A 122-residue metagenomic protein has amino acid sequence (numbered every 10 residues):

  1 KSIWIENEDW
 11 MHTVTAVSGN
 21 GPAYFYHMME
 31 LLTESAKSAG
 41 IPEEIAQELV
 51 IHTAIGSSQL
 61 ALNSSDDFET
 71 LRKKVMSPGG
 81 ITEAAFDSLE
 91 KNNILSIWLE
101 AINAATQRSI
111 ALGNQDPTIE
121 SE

Functional and structural regions predicted by a protein language model:
K1-T13, Y26-N63, R108, L112: Internal alpha-helical scaffold of NAD(P)-dependent oxidoreductase catalytic cores
W10-A16, F68-K73: Short pre-catalytic strand/loop immediately N-terminal to key active-site residues, enriched for Gly-Thr
S18, Y26-H27, W98-L99: Short, surface-exposed linear patches
G21: Aromatic-residue-lined binding/catalytic grooves and analogous aromatic/hydrophobic interfacial grooves in multimeric
F25-Y26, M76: Short, contiguous hydrophobic alpha-helices characteristic of membrane insertion segments
Q47-E122: NAD(P)-dependent Rossmann-like dehydrogenase/reductase catalytic/cofactor-binding core
